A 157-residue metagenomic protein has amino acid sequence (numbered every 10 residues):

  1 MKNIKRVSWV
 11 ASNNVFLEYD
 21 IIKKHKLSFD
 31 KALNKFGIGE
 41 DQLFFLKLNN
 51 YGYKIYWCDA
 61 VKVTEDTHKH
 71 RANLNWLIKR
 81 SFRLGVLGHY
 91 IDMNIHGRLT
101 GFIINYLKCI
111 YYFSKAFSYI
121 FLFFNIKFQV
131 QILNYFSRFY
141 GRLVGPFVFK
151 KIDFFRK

Functional and structural regions predicted by a protein language model:
M1-S8: Short, flexible, basic/aromatic active-site loop/helix in glycosyltransferases
S8, V15, Y56: Residues that recognize and position ribonucleotide moieties
A11-K26: Conserved nucleotide-sugar donor-binding and metal-coordinating catalytic region shared by glycosyltransferases
D20, L43, K62: Active-site phosphate/pyrophosphate-handling residues
K31-A32, F36, Y51-N75: Active-site donor/metal-binding and catalytic loop motifs of nucleotide-sugar-dependent glycosylation enzymes
N34-L46: Acidic donor-binding loop at a coil-to-helix junction in glycosyltransferase catalytic cores that engages
F44-F45, L77, G88: Short, hydrophobic alpha-helical packing/hinge segments within bilobed ligand-binding/sensory domains
K79-V86, H96-K157: Non-catalytic, C-terminal membrane-associated alpha-helical segments of glycosyltransferases
